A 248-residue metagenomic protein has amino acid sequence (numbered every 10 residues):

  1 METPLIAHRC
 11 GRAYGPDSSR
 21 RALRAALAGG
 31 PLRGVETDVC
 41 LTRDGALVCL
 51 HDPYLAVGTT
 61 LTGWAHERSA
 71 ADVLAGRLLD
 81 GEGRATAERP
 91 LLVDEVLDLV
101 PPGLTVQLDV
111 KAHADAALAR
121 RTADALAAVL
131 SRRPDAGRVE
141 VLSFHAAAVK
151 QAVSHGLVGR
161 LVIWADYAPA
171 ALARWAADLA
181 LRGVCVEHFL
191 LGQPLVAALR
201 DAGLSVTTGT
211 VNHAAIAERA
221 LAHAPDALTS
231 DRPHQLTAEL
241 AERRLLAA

Functional and structural regions predicted by a protein language model:
M1-A248: Phosphate-group recognition and catalysis centered on beta-loop-alpha active-site segments
